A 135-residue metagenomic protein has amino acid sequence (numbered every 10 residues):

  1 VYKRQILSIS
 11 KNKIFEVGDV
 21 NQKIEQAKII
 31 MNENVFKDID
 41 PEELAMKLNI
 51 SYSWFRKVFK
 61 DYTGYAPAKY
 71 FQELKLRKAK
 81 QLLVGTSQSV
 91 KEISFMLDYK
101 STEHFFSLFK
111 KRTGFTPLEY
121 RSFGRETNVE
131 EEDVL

Functional and structural regions predicted by a protein language model:
V1-Y2: Short, small-residue-biased leader/transition segments that mark boundaries at the very start of proteins
S10-K13, Y62-T63: Short, Lys/Arg-enriched N-terminal segment that forms or immediately precedes the first helix of a structured domain
I14-N21: Intrinsic-disorder/low-complexity linker and hinge segments
E25-E33, K37-D38, E42, D61-F106 (+1 more regions): Terminal helix-turn-helix DNA-binding modules in bacterial transcription factors
K47, S51-Y52, K100-S101: Short coil turns linking two alpha-helices in DNA-binding domains
